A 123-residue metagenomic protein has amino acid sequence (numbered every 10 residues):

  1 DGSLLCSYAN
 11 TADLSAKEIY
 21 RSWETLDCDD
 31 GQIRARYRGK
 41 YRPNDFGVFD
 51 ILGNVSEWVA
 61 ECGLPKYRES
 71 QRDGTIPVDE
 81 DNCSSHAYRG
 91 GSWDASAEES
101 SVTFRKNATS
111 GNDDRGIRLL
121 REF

Functional and structural regions predicted by a protein language model:
D1-T109, D113: Functional-site microenvironments in short loops/helix caps that host divalent-cation chemistry
D113-F123: Short, structured beta-strand segments at or near domain termini in extracellular proteins/domains
